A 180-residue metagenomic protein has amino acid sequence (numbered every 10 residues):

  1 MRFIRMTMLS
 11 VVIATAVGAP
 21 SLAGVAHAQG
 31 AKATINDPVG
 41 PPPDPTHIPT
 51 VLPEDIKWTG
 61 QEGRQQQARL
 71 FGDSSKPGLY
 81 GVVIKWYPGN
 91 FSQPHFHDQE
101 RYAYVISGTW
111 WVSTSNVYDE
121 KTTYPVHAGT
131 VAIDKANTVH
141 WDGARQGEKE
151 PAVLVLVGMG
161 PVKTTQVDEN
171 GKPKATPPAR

Functional and structural regions predicted by a protein language model:
M1-M6: Positively charged n-region of N-terminal signal peptides that target proteins for export
T15-V25: C-terminal segment of classical bacterial N-terminal signal peptides
Q29-Y80, E169-R180: A short, N-terminal "cap"/entry segment at the start of jelly-roll beta-barrel domains of the cupin/DSBH fold
H47-P49, I133, W141-R180: Double-stranded beta-helix
Y80-H97, K135-N137: Conserved short histidine dyad/triad with adjacent acidic residue
Y87-N90, H97-V117: Glycine- and acidic-residue-biased ligand/ion/polar-headgroup-sensing regions
S92-P94, V112-S113, D134, V139-G147: Short beta-strand His + acidic residue motifs that chelate non-heme Fe in jelly-roll/DSBH and cupin folds
N116-T138: Short acidic-glycine-tyrosine-enriched beta hairpin
